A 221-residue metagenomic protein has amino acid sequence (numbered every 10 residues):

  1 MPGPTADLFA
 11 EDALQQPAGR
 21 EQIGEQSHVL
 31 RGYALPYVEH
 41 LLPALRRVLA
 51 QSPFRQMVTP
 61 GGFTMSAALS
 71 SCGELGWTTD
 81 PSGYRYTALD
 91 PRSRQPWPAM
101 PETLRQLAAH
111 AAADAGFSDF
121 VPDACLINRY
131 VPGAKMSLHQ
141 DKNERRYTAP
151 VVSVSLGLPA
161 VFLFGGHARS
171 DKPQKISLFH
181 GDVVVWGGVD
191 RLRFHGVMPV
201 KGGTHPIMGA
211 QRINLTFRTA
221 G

Functional and structural regions predicted by a protein language model:
M1-G221: Non-heme Fe(II) oxygenase metal-center motifs and adjacent flexible, charged/small-residue loops
